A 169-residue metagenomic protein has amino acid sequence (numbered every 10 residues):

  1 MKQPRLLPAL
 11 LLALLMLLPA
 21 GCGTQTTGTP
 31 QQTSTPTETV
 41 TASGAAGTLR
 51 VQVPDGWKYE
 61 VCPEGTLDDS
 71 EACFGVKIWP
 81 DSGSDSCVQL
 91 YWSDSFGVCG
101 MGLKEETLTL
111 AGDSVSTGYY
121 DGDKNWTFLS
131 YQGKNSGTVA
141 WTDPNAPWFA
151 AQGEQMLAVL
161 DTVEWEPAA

Functional and structural regions predicted by a protein language model:
M1-L10: Bacterial N-terminal signal peptides that target proteins for export
L10-M16: Hydrophobic helical h-region of N-terminal Sec-dependent signal peptides in bacterial secretory/periplasmic proteins
L18-G21: C-terminal motif of bacterial Sec signal peptides marking the signal peptidase cleavage site
G23-Q25: Bacterial signal peptide processing site
T27-L49: N-terminal low-complexity, Pro/Thr/Ser-rich intrinsically disordered segments that act as propeptides or flexible
S34-T41, A72-G75, T109-G118: Short, hydrophobic/aromatic-rich segments at coil-to-beta transitions
T41-V98, Y120-T127: Secretory pathway targeting signatures of secreted, lumenal, and periplasmic proteins
S95-A151, P167-A169: Signature of long, low-cysteine stretches enriched in small and polar/charged residues
